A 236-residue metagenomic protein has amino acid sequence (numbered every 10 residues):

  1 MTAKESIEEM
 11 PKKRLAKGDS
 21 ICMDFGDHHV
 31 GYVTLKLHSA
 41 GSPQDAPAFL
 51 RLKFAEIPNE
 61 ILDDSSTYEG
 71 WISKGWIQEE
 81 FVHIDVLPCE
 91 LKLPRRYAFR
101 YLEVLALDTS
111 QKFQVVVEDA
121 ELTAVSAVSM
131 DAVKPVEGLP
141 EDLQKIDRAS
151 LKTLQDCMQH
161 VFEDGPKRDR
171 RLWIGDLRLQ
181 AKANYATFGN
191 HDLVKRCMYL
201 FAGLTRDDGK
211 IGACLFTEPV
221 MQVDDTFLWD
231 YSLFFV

Functional and structural regions predicted by a protein language model:
M1-D164, D176, D192-M198, D208-V223: Extracellular/oxidizing-compartment recognition motifs
R168, L172-W173: Glycine/proline-enriched, intrinsically flexible loops and inter-domain linkers
I174-Y185, H191-K195, L228-V236: Well-ordered alpha-helical segments within folded domains of soluble proteins
